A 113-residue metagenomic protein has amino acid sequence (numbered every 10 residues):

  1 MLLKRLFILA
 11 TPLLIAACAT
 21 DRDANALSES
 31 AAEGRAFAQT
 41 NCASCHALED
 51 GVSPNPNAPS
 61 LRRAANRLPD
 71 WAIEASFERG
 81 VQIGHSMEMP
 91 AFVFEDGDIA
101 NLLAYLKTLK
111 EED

Functional and structural regions predicted by a protein language model:
M1-C18: Sec-dependent bacterial lipoprotein signal peptides
L14, A38, P90: Conserved Rossmann-like nucleotide-binding pocket used by diverse enzymes that bind dinucleotide cofactors
C18-F37: Electrostatic cytochrome c docking/interface patches
D21, L48-E49: Cys/His-rich metal-chelating microdomains
R22-N25, L109-D113: Inter-heme linker and motif-flanking segments adjacent to c-type heme-binding CXXCH motifs in c-type cytochromes
E29-A31, R35, D50-S76: Gly/Gly-Pro-rich "capping" loops immediately C-terminal to redox-active cysteine motifs in periplasmic/lumenal
G34, Q39-L48, L102: The canonical Cys-X-X-Cys-His
R62-K110: Extracytoplasmic electron-transfer domains, predominantly the class I c-type cytochrome c fold
